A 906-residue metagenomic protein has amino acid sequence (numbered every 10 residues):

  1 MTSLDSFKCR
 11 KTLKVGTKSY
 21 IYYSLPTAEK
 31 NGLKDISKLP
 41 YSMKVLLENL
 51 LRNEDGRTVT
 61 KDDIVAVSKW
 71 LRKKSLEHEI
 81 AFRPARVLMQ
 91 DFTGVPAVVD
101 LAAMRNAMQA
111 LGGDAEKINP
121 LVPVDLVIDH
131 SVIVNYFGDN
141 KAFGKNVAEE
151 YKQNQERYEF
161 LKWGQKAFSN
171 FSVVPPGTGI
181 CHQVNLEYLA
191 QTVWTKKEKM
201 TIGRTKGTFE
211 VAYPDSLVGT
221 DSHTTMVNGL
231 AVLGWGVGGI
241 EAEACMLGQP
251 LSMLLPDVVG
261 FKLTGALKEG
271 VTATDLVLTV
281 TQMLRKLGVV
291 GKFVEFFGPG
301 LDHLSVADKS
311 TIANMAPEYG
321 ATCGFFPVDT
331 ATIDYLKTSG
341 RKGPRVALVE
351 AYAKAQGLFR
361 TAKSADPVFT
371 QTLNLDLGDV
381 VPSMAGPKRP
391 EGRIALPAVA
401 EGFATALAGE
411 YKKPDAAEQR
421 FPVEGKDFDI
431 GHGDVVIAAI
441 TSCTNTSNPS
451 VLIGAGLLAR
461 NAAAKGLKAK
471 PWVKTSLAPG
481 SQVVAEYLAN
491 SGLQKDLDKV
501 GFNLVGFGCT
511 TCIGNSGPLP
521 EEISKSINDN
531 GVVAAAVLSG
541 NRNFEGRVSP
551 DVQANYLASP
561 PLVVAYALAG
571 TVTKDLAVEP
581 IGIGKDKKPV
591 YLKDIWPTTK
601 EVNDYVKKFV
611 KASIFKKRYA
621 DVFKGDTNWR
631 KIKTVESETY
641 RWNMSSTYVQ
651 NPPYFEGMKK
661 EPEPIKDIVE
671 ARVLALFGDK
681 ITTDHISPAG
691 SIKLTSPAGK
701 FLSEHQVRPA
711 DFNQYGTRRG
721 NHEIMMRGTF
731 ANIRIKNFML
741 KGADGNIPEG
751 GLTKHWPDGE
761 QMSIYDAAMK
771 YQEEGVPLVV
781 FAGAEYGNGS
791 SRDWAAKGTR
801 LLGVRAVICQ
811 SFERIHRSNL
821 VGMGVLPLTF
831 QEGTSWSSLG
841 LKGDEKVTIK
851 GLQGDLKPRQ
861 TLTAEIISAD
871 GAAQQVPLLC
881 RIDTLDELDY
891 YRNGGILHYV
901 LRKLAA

Functional and structural regions predicted by a protein language model:
M1-R83, D125, W629, R641 (+2 more regions): Acidic/polar, glycine-rich intrinsically disordered N-terminal extensions of enzymes
D55-A266, D275-L278, P382-A385, A404-F502 (+10 more regions): Long, structured ligand/cofactor-binding scaffold of large enzymes
R83, A97, L101-R157, E295-F296 (+6 more regions): Terminal amphipathic helices with adjacent charged low-complexity linkers/tails
A190, E198, T208-A355, F359-R360 (+6 more regions): Mobile "lid/hinge" segments at catalytic clefts and subdomain interfaces of large enzymes
F297-L304, N541, A768-M769, E773-E813: Extracellular/luminal Protease-associated
G584-P597, R817-Y890: Acidic, glycine-rich flexible loop/linker segments
E636-D711: Segments forming glycine/polar-rich beta-alpha architectures that bind adenosine-containing cofactors
